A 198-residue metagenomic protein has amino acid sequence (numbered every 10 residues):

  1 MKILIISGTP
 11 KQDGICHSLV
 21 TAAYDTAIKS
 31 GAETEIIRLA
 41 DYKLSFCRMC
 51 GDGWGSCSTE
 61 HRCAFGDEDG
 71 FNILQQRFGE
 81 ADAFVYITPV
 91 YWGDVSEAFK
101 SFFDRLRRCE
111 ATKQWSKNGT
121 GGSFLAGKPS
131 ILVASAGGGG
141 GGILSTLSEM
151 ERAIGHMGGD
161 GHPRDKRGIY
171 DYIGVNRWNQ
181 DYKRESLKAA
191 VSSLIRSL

Functional and structural regions predicted by a protein language model:
M1-W115, H162-L198: N-terminal beta1-alpha1-beta2 submodule of the flavodoxin-like/Rossmannoid cofactor-binding fold
Q114-R164: Short, glycine-/small-residue-rich phosphate/pyrophosphate-handling segment
